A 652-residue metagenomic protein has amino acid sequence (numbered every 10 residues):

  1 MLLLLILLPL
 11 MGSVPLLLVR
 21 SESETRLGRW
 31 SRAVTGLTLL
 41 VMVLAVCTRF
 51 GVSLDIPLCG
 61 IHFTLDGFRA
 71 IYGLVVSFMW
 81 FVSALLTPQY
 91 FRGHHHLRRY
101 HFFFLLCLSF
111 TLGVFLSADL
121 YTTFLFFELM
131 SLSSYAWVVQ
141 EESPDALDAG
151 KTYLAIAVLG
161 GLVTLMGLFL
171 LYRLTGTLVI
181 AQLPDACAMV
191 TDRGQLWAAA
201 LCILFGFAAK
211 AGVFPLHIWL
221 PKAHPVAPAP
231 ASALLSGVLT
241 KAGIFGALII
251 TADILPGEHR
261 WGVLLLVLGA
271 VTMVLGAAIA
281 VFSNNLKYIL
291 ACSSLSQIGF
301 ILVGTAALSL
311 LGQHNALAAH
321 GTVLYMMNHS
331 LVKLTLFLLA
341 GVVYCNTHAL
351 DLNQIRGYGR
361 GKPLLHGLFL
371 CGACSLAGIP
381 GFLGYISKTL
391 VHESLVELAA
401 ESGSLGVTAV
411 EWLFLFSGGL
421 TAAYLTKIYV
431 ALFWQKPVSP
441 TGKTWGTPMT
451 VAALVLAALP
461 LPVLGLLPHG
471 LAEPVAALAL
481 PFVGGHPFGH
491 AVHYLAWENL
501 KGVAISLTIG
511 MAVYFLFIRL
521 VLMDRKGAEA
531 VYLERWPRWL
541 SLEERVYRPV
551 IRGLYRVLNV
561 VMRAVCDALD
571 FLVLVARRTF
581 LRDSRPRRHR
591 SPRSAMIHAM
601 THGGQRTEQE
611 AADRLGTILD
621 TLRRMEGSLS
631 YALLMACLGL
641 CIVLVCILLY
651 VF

Functional and structural regions predicted by a protein language model:
M1-F102, G176-A188, A477, L542: Transmembrane helix-loop-helix hairpins at membrane boundaries of multipass inner-membrane proteins
M1-L4, T64-V75, G113-L125, R260-W261 (+4 more regions): Membrane-entry segments of alpha-helical transmembrane domains in multi-pass membrane proteins
T25-G36, D148-V158, R360-F369, T444-L459 (+1 more regions): Alpha-helical transmembrane segments and their helix-start/interface "positive-inside/aromatic belt" motifs in integral
A33-L44, A157-L168, F369-P380, A453-L471 (+1 more regions): Hydrophobic alpha-helical membrane-insertion segments
P57, V179-C187, L390-S402, G470-W497: Membrane-interfacial helical/loop segments at transmembrane boundaries in membrane proteins
F68-S77, R193-A208, G406-G418, A491-V513: Hydrophobic alpha-helical transmembrane segments
V82-R92, R98, L108-T123, S133-G446 (+1 more regions): Hydrophobic transmembrane alpha-helices and their helix-loop junctions in integral membrane proteins
L471-V503, V521-F652: Aromatic-capped, Gly/Pro-kinked transmembrane alpha-helices
